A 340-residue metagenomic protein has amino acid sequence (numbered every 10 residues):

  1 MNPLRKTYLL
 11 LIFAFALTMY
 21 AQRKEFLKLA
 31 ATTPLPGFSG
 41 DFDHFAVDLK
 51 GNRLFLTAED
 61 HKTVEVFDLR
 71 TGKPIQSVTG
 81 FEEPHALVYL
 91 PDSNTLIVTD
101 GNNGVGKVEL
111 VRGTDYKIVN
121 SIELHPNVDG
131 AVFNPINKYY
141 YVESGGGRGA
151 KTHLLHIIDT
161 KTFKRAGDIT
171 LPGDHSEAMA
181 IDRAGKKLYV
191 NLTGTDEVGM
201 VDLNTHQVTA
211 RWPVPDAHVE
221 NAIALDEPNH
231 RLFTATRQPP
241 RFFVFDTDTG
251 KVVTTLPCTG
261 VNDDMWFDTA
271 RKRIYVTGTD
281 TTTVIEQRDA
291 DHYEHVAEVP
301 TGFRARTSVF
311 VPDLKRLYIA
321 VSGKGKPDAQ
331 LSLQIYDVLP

Functional and structural regions predicted by a protein language model:
M1-L9: Bacterial N-terminal signal peptides that target proteins for export
L9-L11, T32: N-terminal hydrophobic alpha-helix used for membrane targeting or insertion
I12-A21: Hydrophobic h-region of N-terminal signal peptides that target proteins for export in Gram-negative bacteria
Y20-P340: Predominantly soluble domains enriched in secretory-pathway, periplasmic, or organellar proteins
